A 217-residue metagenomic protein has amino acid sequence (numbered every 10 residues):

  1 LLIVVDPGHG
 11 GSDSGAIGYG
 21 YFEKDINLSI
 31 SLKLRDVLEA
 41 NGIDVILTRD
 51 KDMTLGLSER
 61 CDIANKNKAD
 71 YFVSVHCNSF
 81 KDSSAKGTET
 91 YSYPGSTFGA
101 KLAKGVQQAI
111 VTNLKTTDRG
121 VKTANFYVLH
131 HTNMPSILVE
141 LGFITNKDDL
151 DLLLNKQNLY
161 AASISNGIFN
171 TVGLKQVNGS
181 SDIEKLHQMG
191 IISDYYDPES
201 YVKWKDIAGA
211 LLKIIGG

Functional and structural regions predicted by a protein language model:
L1-G20: Short glycine-rich His-centered loop
L2, Y21, D25-Q176: Active-site-proximal helix/loop segments of hydrolytic enzymes
P7, P135, Y195-P198: Proline-centered helix-kink/hinge sites
H9, H76-N78, H187: Histidine-centered active-site/metal-ligand motif
S12-G15, E39-N41, M189: A short alpha-helix capping/helix-coil boundary motif
D13-A16, K147, D194-Y195: Short, solvent-exposed loop/turn elements at domain surfaces
N178-G217: Short, solvent-exposed alpha-helical surface patches in non-cytosolic proteins
